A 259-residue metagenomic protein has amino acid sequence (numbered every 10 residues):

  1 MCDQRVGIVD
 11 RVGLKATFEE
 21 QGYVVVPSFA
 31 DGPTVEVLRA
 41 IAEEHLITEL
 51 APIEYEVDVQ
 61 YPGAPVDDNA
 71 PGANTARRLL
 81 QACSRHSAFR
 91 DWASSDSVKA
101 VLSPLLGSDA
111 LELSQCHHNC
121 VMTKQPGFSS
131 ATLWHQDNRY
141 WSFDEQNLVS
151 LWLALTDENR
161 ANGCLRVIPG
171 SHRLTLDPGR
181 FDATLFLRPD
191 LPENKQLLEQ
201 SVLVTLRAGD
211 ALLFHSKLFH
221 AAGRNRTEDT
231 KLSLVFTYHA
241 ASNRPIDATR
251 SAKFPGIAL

Functional and structural regions predicted by a protein language model:
M1-E20, P27-W134, Y140, R180 (+1 more regions): Non-heme Fe(II)-dependent double-stranded beta-helix
D3, T48, P52, E56 (+5 more regions): Non-heme Fe(II)/2-oxoglutarate
A30-G32, V121-T123, R139, E158 (+3 more regions): Short, solvent-exposed loop/turn segments at secondary-structure junctions
P33, T205-D210: A short, structured loop/turn motif at beta-sheet edges
H86-D91, Q196-V202, A222-G223: Active-site rim elements
A100-S103, F128-L203, N243-K253: Catalytic core of non-heme Fe(II) oxygenases with the double-stranded beta-helix
N119, L151-L153, L234-Y238: A structural signal for short, well-ordered beta-strand segments
